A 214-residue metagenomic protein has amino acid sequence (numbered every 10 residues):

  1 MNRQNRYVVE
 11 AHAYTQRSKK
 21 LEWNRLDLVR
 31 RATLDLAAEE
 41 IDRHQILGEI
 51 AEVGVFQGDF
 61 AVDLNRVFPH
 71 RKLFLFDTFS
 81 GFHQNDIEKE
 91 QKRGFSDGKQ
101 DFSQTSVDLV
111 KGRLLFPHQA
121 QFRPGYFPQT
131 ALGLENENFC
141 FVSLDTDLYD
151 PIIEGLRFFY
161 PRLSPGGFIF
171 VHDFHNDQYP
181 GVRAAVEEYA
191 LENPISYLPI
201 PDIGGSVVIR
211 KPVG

Functional and structural regions predicted by a protein language model:
N5-N24, D35, I46-G214: S-adenosylmethionine/decaboxylated-SAM
R30, L34-A38: Helix-loop module immediately N-terminal to the HCX5R catalytic loop in PTP-like cysteine phosphatase domains
I41-D42: Structural motif corresponding to the C-terminal cap of alpha-helices
